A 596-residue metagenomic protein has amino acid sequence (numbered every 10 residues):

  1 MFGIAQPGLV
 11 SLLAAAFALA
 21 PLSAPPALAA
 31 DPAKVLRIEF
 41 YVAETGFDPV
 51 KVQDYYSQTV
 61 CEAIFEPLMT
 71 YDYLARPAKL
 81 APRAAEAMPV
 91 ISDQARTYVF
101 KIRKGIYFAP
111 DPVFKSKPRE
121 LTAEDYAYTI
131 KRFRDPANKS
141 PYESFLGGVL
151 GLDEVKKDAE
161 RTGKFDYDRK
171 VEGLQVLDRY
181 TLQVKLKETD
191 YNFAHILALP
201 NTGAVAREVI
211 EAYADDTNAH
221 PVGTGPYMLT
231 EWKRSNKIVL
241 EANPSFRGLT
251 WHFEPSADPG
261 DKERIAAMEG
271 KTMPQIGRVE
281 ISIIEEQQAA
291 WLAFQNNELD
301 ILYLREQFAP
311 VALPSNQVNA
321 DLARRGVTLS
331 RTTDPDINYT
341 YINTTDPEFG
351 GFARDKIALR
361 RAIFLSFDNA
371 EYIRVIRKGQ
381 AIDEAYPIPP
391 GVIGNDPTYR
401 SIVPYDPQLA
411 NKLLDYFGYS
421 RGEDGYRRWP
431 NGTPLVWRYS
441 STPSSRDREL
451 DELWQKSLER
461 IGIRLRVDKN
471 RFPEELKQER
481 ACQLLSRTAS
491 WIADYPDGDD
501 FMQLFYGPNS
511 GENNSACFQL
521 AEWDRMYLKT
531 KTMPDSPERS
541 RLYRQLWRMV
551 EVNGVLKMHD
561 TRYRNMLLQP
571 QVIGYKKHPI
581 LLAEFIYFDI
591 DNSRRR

Functional and structural regions predicted by a protein language model:
M1-P7: N-terminal secretory signal peptides that target proteins for export/translocation
G8-S23: Bacterial N-terminal signal peptides
S23-A29: Sec/Tat signal peptide C-region and signal peptidase I cleavage site
A29-V35: Cleaved targeting-peptide boundary
A30, Y73-L74, T97-V99, R103-K139 (+10 more regions): Extracytoplasmic/periplasmic ligand-capture domains
E39-D93, V222: N-terminal lobe/hinge region of extracytoplasmic solute-binding protein
S92-Q94, D178, R234: Residue-level recognition of beta-strand termini and adjacent short loop/turns
S140-G163, Y167-L197, N201: Non-catalytic accessory/assembly modules
